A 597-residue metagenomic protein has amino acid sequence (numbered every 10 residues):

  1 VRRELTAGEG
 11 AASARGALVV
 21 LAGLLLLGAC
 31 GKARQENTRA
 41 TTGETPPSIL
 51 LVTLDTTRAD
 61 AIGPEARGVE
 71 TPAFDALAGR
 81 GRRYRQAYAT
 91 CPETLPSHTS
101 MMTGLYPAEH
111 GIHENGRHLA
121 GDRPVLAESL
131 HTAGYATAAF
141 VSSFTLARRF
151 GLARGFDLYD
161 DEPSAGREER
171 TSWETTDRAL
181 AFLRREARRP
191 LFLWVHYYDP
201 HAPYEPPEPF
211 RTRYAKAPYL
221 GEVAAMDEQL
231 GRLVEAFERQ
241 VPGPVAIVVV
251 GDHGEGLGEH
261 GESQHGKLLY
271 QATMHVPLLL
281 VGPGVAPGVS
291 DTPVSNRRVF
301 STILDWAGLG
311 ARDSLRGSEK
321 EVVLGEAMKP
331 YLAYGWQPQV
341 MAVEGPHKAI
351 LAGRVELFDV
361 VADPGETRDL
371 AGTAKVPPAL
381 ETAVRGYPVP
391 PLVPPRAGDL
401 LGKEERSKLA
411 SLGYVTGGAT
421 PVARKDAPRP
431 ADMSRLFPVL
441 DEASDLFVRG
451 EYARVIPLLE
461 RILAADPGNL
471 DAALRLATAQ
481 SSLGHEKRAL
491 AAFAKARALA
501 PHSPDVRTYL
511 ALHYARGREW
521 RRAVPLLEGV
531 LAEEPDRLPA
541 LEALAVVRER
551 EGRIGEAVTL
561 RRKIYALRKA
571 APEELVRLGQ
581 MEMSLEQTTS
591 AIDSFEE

Functional and structural regions predicted by a protein language model:
R3-V19: Bacterial N-terminal signal peptides that target proteins for export
A17-G28: Bacterial N-terminal signal peptides
L26-A494, A498-L512, R516-W520, P525 (+8 more regions): Catalytic domains that recognize anionic headgroups
E586-T588: Short coil/turn connectors between adjacent alpha-helices in alpha-solenoid helical repeat scaffolds
